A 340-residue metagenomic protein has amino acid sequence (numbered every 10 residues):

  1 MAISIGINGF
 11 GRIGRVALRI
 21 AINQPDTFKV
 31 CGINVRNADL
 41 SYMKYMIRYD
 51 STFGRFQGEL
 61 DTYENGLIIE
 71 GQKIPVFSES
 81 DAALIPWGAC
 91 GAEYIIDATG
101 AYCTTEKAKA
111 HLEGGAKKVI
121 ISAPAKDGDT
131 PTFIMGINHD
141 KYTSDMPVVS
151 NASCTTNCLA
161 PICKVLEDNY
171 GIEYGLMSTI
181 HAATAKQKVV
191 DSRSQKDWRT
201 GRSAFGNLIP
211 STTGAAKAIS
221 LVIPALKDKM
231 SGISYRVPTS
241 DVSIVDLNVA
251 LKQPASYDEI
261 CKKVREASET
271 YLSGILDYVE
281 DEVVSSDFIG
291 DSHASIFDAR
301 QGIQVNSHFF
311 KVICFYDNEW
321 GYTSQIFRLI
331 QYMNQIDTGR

Functional and structural regions predicted by a protein language model:
M1-G201, R328, I336-R340: N-terminal Rossmann-like NAD(P) cofactor-binding subdomain of oxidoreductases, focused on the glycine-rich
A2-S4, N8, R12-R19, P25 (+1 more regions): Active-site-lining helix/loop region of Rossmann-like oxidoreductase modules
I3, G232, I244, N248-R340: C-terminal active-site/capping subdomain that shapes the small-molecule cofactor and substrate pocket of enzyme
Y63, D129, A204, D241-S243 (+1 more regions): A generic structural signal for well-ordered coil/turn residues at beta-strand boundaries that shape enzyme active-site
L67, F133-M135, V148, V190 (+5 more regions): Short clusters of hydrophobic/aromatic residues that line enzyme substrate/ligand-binding pockets
I74-P75, G175, G206, S295 (+1 more regions): A broad, low-specificity signal marking well-ordered, structured residues that form hydrophobic/aromatic
